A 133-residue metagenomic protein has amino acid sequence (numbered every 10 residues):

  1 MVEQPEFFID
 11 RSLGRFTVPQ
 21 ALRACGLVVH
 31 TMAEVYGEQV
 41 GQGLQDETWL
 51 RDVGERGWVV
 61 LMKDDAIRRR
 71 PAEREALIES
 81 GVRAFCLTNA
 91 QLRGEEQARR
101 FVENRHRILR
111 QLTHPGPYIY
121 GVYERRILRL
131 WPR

Functional and structural regions predicted by a protein language model:
M1-C25, E34-V35, L87-R133: Non-catalytic interface/targeting segments
S12-R15, G37-G43, D64-R70: Acidic, metal-coordinating catalytic cores used for nucleic-acid/nucleotide bond scission and strand-transfer chemistry
V28, E34-V35, G41, E55 (+2 more regions): Catalytic phosphate/metal-binding cores of nucleic-acid and nucleotide-processing enzymes, i.e., regions that mediate
H30, L61, R83-F85, Y120-G121: Hydrophobic/aromatic beta-strand patches that form the interior of the parallel beta-sheet core in alpha/beta enzyme
L44-E47, E75-E79, R100-V102: Short low-complexity, flexible loop/linker segments enriched in glycine and/or proline with clustered acidic
D46, V53, V59-E73: Acidic, metal-binding active-site segment of PIN/NYN-like and related structure-specific nucleases
G54, R69-S80, F85-L92: Nuclease catalytic cores that cleave nucleic-acid phosphodiester bonds, predominantly acidic two-metal-ion
